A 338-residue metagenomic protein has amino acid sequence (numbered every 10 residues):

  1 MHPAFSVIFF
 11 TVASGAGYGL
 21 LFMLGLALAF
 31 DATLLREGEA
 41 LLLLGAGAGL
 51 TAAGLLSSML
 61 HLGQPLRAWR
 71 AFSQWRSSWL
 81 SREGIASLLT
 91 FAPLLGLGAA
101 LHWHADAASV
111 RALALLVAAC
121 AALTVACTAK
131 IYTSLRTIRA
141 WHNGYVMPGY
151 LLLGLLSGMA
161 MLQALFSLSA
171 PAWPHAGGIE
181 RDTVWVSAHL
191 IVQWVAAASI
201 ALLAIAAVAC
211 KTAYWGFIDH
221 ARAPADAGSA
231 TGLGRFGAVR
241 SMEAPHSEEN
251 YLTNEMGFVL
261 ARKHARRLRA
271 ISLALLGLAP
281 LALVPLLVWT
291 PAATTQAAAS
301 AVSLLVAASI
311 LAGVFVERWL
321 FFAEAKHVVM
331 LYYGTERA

Functional and structural regions predicted by a protein language model:
M1-A53, L311, A323-E324: N-terminal signal-anchor module of multipass membrane proteins
F5, T11-A13, A32, S77-S78 (+2 more regions): Long, contiguous internal "core" modules enriched in hydrophobic/ aromatic residues
G19, M23, L56, L62-P65 (+4 more regions): Alpha-helical transmembrane segments of polytopic integral membrane proteins, especially the permease/helical cores
L26, T33, E37-P93: Membrane helical hairpin/interfacial module
L55-L60, C210-F217, V316-F321: C-terminal TM-helix exit segments that contain a strictly Trp-centered aromatic cap at the helix terminus
G63-R70, Y132, R136-I138, A221-A227 (+1 more regions): Juxtamembrane/interfacial segments flanking transmembrane helices
F72, W79, H142-Y145, V329-T335: Multi-pass alpha-helical membrane architecture of UbiA-family and related isoprenoid/lipid prenyltransferases
S300-A338: C-terminal structured interaction module
